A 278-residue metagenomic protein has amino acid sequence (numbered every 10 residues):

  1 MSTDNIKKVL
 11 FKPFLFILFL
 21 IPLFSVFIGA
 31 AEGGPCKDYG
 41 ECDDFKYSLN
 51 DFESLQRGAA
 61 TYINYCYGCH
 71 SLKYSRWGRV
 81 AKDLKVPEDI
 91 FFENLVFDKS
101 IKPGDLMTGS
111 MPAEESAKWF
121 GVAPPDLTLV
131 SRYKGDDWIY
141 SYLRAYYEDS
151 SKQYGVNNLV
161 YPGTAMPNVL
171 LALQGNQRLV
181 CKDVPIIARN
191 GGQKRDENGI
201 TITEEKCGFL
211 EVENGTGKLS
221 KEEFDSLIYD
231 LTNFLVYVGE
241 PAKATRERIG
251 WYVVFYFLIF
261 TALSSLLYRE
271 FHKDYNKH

Functional and structural regions predicted by a protein language model:
M1-F11: N-terminal secretory signal peptides that target proteins for export/translocation
F14-S25: Bacterial N-terminal signal peptides
V26-E32: Sec/Tat signal peptide C-region and signal peptidase I cleavage site
E32-A60, S71-K82, G239-E247: Electrostatic cytochrome c docking/interface patches
Y62-K73, L231: The canonical Cys-X-X-Cys-His
K85-D196, G208-F224: Electron-transfer interface patches adjacent to heme c in soluble/periplasmic c-type cytochromes and di-/multiheme
E213-W251: Short, aromatic-rich amphipathic segments at membrane interfaces that lie adjacent to a transmembrane helix or signal
R246-W251, F255-H278: Juxtamembrane interface at the cytosolic side of transmembrane helices
